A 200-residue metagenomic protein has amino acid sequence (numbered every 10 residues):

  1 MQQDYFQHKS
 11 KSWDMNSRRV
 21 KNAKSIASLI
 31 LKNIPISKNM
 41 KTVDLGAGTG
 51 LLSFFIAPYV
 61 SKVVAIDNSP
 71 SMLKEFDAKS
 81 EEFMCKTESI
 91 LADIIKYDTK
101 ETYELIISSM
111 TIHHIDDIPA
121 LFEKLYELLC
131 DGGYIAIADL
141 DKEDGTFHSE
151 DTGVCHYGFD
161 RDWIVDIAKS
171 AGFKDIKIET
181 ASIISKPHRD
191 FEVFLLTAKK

Functional and structural regions predicted by a protein language model:
M1-I36, L51, E75: Conserved class I S-adenosyl-L-methionine
N16-V20, A136-E192: C-terminal alpha-helical "lid/dimerization" subdomain adjacent to the S-adenosyl-L-methionine
N39: Phosphate-coordination loops involved in phosphoryl transfer and adenosine-cofactor binding
V43-K96: Class I SAM-dependent methyltransferase SAM/SAH-binding core
I107: A conserved beta-strand element that flanks and buttresses the S-adenosyl-L-methionine
M110-T111: Short catalytic micro-motifs in class I SAM-dependent methyltransferases
A120-Y134: A short glycine-rich, Lys/Arg-flanked "PGG" loop and its adjoining helix->strand segment in the class I
L196-K200: C-terminal lobe and adjacent flexible extensions of AdoMet/dcAdoMet transferase-like proteins
